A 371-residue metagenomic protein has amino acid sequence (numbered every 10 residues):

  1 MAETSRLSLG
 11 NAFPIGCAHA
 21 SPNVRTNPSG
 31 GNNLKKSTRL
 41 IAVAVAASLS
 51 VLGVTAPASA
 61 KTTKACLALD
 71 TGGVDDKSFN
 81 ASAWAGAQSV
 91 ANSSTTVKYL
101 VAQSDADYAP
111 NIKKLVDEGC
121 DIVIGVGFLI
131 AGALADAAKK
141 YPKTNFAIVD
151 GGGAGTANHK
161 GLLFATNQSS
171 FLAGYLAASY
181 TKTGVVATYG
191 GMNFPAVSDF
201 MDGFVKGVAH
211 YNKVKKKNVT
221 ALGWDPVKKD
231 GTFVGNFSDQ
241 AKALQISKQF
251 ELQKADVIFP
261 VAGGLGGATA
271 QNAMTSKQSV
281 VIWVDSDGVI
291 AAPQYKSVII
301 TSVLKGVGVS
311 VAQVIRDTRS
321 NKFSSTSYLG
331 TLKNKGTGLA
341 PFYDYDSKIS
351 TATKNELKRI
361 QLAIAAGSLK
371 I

Functional and structural regions predicted by a protein language model:
T4, K36-S37, L362: Intrinsic disorder/low-complexity segments enriched in polar/small residues
R6, A12-L34: Short, Lys/Arg-enriched N-terminal segments with co-localized hydrophobic residues within the first ~10-30 amino acids
S29, P57-A60: N-terminal low-complexity, Pro/Thr-rich disordered segments that flank secretion/membrane-targeting signals
N33-A44: Bacterial N-terminal signal peptides that target proteins for export
S50-A58: C-terminal segment of classical bacterial N-terminal signal peptides
A60-I371: A residue-level marker of the well-folded mature domains of exported/periplasmic proteins
